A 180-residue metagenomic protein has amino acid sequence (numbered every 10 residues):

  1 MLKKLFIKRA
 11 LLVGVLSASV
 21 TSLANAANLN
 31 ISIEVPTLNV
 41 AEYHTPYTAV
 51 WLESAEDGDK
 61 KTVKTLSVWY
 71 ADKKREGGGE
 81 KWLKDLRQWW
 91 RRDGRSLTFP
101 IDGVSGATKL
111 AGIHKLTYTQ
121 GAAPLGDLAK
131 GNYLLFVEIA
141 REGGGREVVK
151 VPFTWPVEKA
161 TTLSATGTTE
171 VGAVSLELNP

Functional and structural regions predicted by a protein language model:
L2-L12: Bacterial N-terminal signal peptides that target proteins for export
V13-V15, A24: Cleavable N-terminal signal peptides
V20-A26: Sec/Tat signal peptide C-region and signal peptidase I cleavage site
I31-Y43, A71: Short amphipathic, basic-aromatic surface patches that mediate peripheral association with negatively charged
Y43-A49, K130-Y133: Short coil-to-beta strand junction motifs in C2/discoidin
A49-W51, S67, F136: Beta-strand signatures of extracellular beta-sandwich domains
E56-G131: Structured domain cores in non-transmembrane regions
K109-L116, Q120-P180: Glycine-rich, aromatic-bearing surface loops/beta-hairpins
